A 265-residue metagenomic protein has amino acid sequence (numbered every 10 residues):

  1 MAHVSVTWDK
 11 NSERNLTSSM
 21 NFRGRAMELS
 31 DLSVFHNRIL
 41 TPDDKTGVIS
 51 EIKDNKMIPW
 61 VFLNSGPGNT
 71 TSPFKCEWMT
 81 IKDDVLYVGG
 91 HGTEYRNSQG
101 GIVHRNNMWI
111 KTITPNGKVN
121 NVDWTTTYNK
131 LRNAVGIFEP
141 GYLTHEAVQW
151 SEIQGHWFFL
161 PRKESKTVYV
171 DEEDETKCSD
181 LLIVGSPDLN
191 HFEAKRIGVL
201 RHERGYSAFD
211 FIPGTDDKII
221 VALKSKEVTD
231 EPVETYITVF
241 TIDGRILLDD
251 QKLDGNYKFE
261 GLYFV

Functional and structural regions predicted by a protein language model:
M1-V265: Sequence/structural signature of beta-propeller domains
